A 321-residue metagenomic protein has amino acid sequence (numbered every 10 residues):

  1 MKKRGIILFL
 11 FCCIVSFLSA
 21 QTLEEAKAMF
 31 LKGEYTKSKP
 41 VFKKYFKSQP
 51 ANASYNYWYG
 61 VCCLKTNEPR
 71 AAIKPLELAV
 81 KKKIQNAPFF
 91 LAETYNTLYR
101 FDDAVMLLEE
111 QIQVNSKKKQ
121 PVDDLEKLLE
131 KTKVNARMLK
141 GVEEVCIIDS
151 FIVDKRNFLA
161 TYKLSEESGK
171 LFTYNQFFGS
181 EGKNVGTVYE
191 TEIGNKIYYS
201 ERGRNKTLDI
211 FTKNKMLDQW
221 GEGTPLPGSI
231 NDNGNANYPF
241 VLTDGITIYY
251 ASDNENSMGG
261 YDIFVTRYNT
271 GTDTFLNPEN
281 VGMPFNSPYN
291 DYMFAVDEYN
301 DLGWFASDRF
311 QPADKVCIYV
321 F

Functional and structural regions predicted by a protein language model:
T22, A53-S54, Q85-P88, K119: Helix-start (N-cap) detector for alpha-helical repeat units in TPR-like alpha-solenoids, especially tetratricopeptide
P50, K82-I84, S116: Short coil turns that delineate tetratricopeptide repeat
K65, F90, T97, F101 (+1 more regions): Short, conserved micro-motifs composed of acidic
